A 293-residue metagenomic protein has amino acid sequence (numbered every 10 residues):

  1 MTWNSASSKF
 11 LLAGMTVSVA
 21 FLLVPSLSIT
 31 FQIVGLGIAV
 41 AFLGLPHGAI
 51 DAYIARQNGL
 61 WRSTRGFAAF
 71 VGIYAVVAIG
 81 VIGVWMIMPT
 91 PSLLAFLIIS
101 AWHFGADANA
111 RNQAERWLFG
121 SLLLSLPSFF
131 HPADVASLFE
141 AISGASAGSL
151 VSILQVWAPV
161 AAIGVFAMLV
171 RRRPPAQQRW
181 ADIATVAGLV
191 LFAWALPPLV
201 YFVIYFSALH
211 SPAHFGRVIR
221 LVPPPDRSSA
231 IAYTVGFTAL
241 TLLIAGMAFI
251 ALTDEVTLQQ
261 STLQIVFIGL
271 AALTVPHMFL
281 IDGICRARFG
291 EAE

Functional and structural regions predicted by a protein language model:
M1-A13: N-terminal membrane topogenic signal
A20-V34, T253-T257: Short, hydrophobic transmembrane alpha-helix segments
P25-Q32, I82-S92, A193-F202: Transmembrane helix interruption/hinge and helix-loop junction motifs
L27-W85: Membrane helical hairpin/interfacial module
V34-G44, P89-W102, Y201-A213, V266-L270: Hydrophobic core segments of alpha-helical transmembrane domains in multi-pass membrane proteins
G48-N58, I98-Q113, V165-Q177, H214-P223 (+1 more regions): C-terminal ends of transmembrane helices
L60-A147: Membrane-interface helix-loop-helix junctions at boundaries between adjacent transmembrane segments
F192, L196, I204-V222: Predominantly late transmembrane helices and immediately cytosolic-facing juxtamembrane segments
